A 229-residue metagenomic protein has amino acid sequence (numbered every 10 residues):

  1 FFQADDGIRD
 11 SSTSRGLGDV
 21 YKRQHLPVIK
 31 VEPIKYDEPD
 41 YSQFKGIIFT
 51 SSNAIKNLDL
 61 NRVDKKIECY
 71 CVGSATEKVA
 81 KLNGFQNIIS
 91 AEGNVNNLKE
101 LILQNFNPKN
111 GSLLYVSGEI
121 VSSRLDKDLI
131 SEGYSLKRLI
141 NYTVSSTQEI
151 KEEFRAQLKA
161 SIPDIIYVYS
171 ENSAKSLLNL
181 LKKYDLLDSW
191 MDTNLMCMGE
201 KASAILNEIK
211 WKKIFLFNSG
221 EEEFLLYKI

Functional and structural regions predicted by a protein language model:
F1-Y21: Single conserved hydrophobic/aromatic residue that forms the stacking wall/gate of nucleotide- or nucleobase-binding
S14-R15, D19-I229: Signature of uroporphyrinogen-III synthase
